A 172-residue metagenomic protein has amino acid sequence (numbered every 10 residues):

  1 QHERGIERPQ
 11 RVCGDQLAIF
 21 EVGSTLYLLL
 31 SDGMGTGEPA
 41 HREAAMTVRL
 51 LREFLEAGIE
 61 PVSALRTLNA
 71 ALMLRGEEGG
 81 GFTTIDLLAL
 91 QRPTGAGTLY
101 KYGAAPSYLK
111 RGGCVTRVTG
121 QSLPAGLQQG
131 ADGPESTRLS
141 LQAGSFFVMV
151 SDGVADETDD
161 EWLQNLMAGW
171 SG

Functional and structural regions predicted by a protein language model:
Q1-M34, P39, M46-R49, P134-T137: N-terminal entry segment of metal-dependent catalytic domains or homologous docking segments
R8, Y27, E38, R42 (+5 more regions): Cytosolic nucleotide-utilizing catalytic cores of signal-transduction proteins
Q10-G23, T83-I85, R117-D159: Acidic loop->beta-strand submotif enriched in PP2C/PPM serine/threonine phosphatases
L29, K101, F147-M149: Residue-level marker for buried hydrophobic side chains located in beta-strands that build the well-ordered beta-sheet
M34-T36, A104-S107, C114-T116, A155-D156: Short, surface-exposed beta-strand-loop junctions and turns on beta-sheet-rich folds
G35-A57, S122, L141, S145-G172: Active-site-proximal, acidic helix/loop segment immediately C-terminal to a metal-coordinating Asp/Glu
H41-G112: Catalytic core of PPM/PP2C metal-dependent serine/threonine phosphatase domains
